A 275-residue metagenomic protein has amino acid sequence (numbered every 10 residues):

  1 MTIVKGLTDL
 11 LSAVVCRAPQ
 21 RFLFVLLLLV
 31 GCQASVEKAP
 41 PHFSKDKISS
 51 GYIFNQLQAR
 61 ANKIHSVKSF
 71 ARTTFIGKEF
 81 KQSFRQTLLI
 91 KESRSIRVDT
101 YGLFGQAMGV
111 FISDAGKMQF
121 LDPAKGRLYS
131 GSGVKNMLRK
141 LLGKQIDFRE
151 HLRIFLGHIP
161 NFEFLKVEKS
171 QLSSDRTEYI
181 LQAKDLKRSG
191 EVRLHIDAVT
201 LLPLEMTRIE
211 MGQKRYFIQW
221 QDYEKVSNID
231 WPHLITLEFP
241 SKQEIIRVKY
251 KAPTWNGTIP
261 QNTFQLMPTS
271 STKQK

Functional and structural regions predicted by a protein language model:
M1-C32: Sec-dependent bacterial lipoprotein signal peptides
C32-S83, K273-K275: N-terminal leader/targeting segments and the immediate start of mature chains
A59-V67, E79-Q82, L89-R94, V199 (+1 more regions): Edge/loop elements at the starts and ends of beta-strands within beta-rich repeat scaffolds
R72-I76, L103-G105, P240-K242: Hydrophobic lipid-interacting interfaces of membrane-associated proteins
S95-R149: An acidic-aromatic
G133, L141-S170, T272-K275: C-terminal low-complexity, charged extensions that often adopt amphipathic alpha-helices
L165-Q274: Gly/Pro-enriched, hydrophobic low-complexity segments that function as extracytoplasmic propeptides/linkers
